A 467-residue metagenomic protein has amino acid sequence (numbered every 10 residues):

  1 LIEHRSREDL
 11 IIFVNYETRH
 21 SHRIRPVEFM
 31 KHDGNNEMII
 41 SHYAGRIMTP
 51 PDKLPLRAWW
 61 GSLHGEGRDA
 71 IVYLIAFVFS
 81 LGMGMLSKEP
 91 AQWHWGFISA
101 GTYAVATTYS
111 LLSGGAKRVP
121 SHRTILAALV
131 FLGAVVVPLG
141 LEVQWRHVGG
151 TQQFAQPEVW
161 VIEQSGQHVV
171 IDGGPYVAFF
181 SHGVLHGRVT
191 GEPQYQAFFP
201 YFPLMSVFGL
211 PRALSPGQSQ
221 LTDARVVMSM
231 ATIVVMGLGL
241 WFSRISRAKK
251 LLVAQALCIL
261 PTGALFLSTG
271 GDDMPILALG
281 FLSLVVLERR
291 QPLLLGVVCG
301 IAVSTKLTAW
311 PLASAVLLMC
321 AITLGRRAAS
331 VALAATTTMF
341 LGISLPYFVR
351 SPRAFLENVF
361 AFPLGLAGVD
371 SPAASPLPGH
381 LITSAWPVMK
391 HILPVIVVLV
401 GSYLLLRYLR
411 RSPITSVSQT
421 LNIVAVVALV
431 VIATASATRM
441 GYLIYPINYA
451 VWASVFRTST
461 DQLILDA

Functional and structural regions predicted by a protein language model:
I2-E3, R7-T18, H22, V27 (+1 more regions): Short, intrinsically disordered low-complexity segments enriched in Ser/Thr with adjacent Pro
I39-A127, F131-L284, C320-L443, I447 (+1 more regions): Primarily membrane-embedded glycan-assembly and transfer machineries that use lipid-linked glycans
L293, V297-A321, G342, S436-Y442: Transmembrane helices and adjacent periplasmic/lumenal helix-loop junctions of polyprenol-phosphate-dependent
G296, I444-I447, D461-I464: Composition- and surface-driven signal marking solvent-exposed, interaction-prone regions in large proteins
S454-A467: A juxtamembrane structural motif centered on a specific transmembrane helix
